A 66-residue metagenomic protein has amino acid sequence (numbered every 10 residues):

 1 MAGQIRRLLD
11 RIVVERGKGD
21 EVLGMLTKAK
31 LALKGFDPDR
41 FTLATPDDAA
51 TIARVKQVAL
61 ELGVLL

Functional and structural regions predicted by a protein language model:
M1-A29: N-terminal acidic leader/helix
Q4-R7, G35-R40: Proteins with a high burden of low-complexity, intrinsically disordered sequence enriched in S/T/G/P/A and R, requiring
D10, A32-K34, V58-L60: General helical structural elements
G17, L31-P38: Short alpha-helix boundary/capping elements
K28-A32, P46: Short amphipathic alpha-helical surface patches that mediate protein-protein
D37-L66: Short, charged early-sequence alpha-helical segments and their helix-coil boundaries
